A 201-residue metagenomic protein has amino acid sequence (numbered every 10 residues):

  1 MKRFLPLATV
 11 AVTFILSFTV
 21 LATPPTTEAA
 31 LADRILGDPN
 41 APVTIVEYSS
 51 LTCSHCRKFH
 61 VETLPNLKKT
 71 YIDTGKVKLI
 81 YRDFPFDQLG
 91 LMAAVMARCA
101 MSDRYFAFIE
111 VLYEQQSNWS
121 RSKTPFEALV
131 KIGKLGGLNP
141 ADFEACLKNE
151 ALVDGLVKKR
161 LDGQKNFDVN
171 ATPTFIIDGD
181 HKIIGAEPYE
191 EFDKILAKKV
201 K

Functional and structural regions predicted by a protein language model:
K2-L5, T23, S50, K131-K201: C-terminal cap of thioredoxin/glutaredoxin-like
K2-P85, V157-N166, A197-K201: Extracytoplasmic thiol/disulfide redox context detector
A30-L31, E114, D178: Residue-level signal for pocket-adjacent positions within structured domains
I35-L36, W119, I183: Short clusters of hydrophobic/aromatic residues that line enzyme substrate/ligand-binding pockets
L36, N40-V43, L91, D103 (+3 more regions): Residues at secondary-structure transition points
L51, R57-K134, N139: Structural alpha/beta surface segment adjacent to cysteine/selenocysteine redox centers across thiol/disulfide enzymes
